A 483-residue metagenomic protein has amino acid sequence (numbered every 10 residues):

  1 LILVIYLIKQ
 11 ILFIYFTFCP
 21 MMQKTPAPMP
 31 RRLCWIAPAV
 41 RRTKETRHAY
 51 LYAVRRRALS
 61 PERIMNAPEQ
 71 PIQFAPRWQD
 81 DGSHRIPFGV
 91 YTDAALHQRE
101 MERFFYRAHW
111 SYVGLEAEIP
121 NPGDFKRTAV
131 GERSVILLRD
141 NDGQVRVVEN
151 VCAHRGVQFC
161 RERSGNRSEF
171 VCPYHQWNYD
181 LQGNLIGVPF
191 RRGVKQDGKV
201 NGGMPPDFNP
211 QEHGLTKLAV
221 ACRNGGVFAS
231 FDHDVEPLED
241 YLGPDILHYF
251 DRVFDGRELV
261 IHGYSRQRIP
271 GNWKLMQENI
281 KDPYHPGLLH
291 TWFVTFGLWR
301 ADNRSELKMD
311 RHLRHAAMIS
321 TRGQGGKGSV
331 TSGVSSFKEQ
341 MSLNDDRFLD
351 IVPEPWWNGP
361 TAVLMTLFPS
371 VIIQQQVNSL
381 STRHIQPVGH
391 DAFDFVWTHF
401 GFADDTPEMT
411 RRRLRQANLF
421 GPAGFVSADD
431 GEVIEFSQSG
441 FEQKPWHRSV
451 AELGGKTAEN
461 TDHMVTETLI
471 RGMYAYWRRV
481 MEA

Functional and structural regions predicted by a protein language model:
L1-F18: Hydrophobic alpha-helical signal peptides and transmembrane signal-/tail-anchor segments that drive secretory-pathway
I11, K24-T25, T46: Polybasic, lysine-rich low-complexity intrinsically disordered segments
M21-M22, M29: Methionine residue identity
V54-R163, T216-A221: N-terminal pre-ligand scaffold of iron-sulfur
E118-H233, D240, P244-L247: Rieske [2Fe-2S] iron-sulfur-binding domain
R139, Q144, N150, L218-A483: C-terminal catalytic domain of Rieske-type non-heme iron oxygenases
